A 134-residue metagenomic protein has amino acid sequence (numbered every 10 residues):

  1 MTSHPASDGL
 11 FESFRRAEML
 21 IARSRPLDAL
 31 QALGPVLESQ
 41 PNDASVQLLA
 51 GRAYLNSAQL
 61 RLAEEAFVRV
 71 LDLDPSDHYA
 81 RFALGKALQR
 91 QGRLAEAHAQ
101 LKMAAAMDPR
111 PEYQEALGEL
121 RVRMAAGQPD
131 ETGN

Functional and structural regions predicted by a protein language model:
M1-E12, E131: TPR-adjacent "capping" and linker segments in tetratricopeptide-repeat scaffold/adaptor proteins
S7-S39: Alpha-helical segment of the N-proximal tetratricopeptide repeat
L10, A44-S45, H78-Y79, P111-E112: Helix-start (N-cap) detector for alpha-helical repeat units in TPR-like alpha-solenoids, especially tetratricopeptide
R23-Q31, P35, S57-R69, Q91-M103 (+1 more regions): Structural signature of tandem alpha-helical TPR/SEL1-like repeats, specifically the intra-repeat loop/turn
L49, A83, A116-L117: Canonical tetratricopeptide repeat
